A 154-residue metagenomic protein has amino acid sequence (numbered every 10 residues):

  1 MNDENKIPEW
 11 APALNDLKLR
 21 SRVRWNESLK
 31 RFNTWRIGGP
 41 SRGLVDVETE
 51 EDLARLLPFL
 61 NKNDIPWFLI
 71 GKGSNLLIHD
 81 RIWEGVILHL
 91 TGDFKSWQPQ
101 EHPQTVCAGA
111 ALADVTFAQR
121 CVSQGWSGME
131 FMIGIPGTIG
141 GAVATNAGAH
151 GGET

Functional and structural regions predicted by a protein language model:
K6-V143: Anion-binding (especially nucleotide phosphate/pyrophosphate-binding) glycine-rich loop and adjoining beta-alpha core
A142-T154: ATP-dependent small-molecule kinase catalytic core of the GHMP/sugar-kinase superfamily and closely related
